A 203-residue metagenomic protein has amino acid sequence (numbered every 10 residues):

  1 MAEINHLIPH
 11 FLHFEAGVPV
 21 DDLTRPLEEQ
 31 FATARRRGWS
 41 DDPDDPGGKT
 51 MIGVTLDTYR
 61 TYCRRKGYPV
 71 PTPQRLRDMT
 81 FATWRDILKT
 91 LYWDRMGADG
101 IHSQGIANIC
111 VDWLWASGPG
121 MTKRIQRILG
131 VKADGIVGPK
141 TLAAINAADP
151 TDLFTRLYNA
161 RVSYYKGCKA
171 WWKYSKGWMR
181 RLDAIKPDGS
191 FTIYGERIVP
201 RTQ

Functional and structural regions predicted by a protein language model:
M1-Q203: Cell-wall polysaccharide-cleaving catalytic domain and substrate-binding groove, primarily in peptidoglycan/chitin
